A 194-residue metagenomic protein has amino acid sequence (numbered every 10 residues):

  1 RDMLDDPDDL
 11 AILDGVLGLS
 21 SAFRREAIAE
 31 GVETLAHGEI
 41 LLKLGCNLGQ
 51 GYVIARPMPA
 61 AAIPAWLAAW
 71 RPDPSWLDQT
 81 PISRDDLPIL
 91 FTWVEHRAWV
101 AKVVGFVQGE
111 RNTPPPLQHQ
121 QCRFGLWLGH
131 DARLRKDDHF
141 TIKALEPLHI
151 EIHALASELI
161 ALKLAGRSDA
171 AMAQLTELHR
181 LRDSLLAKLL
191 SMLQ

Functional and structural regions predicted by a protein language model:
R1-R24, A36-I40: Bacterial c-di-GMP phosphodiesterase catalytic domain signature
D8, I12, I28, E33 (+3 more regions): Conserved acidic
G15, L19, E26-I28, Q50 (+2 more regions): Residues within well-formed alpha-helices
L19, F23, E30, Y52-I54 (+2 more regions): Short alpha-helical scaffold segments that flank and stabilize functional sites
E26-A69: Cyclic nucleotide signaling catalytic output domains
E39, K43, A65-Q194: Non-catalytic regulatory/interaction regions at protein termini and inter-domain linkers
